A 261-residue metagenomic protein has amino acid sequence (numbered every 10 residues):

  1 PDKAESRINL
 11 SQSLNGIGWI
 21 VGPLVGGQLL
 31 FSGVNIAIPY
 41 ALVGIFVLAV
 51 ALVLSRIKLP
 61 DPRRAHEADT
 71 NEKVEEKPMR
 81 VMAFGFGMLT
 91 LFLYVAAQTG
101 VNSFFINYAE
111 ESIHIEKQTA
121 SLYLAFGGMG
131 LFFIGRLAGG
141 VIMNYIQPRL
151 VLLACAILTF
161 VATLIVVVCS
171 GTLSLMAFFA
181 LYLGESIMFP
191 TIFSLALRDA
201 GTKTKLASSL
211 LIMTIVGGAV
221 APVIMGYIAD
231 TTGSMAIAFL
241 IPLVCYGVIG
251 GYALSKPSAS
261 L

Functional and structural regions predicted by a protein language model:
P1, S186-G201: Intracellular juxtamembrane helix-capping segments at the cytosolic ends of symmetry-related transmembrane helices
K3-P62: Helix-loop-helix hairpin linking two adjacent transmembrane segments in secondary transporters
N9-S32, S208-L210, V216-M235, F239 (+1 more regions): A gly/Pro-rich, aromatic-decorated transmembrane alpha-helix motif that marks the paired, flexible gating helices
A51-K58, L243-L261: Multi-pass alpha-helical transporter architecture, strongest for 12-TM Major Facilitator/SLC carriers used
P62-G87: Juxtamembrane intracellular "pre-TM" segments in multi-pass secondary transporters
M79-F126, G130: Extracytoplasmic gate region of multi-pass secondary transporters
G135-Q147, A229-D230: Helix-to-loop junctions at the C-terminal end of transmembrane segments in multipass secondary transporters
I146-I192: C-terminal transmembrane helical hairpin of 12-TM major facilitator-type secondary transporters
